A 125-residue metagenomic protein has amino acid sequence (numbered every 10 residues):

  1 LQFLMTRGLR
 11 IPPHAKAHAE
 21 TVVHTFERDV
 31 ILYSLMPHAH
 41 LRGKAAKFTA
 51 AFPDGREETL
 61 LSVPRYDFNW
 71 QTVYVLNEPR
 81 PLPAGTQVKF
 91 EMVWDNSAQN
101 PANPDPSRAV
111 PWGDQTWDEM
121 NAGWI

Functional and structural regions predicted by a protein language model:
L1-I125: His-enriched metal-coordination microenvironments in redox/metal-binding proteins
